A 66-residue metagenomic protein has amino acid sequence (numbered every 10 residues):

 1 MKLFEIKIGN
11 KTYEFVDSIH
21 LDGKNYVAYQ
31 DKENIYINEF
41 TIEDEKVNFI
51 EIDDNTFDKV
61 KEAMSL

Functional and structural regions predicted by a protein language model:
M1-L66: Positively charged, polar, low-complexity stretches
